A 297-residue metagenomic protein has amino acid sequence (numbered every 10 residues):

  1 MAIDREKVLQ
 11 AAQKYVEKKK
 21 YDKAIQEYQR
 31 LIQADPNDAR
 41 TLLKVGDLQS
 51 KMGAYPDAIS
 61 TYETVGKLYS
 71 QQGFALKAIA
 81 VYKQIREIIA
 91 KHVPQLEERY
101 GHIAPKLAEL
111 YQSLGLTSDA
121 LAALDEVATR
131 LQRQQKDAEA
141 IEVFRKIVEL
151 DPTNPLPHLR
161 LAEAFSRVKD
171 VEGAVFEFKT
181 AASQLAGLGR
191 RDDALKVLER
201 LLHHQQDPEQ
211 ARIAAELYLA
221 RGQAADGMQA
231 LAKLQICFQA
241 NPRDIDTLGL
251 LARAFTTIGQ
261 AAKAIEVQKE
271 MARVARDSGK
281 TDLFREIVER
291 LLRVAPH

Functional and structural regions predicted by a protein language model:
M1-H297: Repeat-based scaffolding regions
